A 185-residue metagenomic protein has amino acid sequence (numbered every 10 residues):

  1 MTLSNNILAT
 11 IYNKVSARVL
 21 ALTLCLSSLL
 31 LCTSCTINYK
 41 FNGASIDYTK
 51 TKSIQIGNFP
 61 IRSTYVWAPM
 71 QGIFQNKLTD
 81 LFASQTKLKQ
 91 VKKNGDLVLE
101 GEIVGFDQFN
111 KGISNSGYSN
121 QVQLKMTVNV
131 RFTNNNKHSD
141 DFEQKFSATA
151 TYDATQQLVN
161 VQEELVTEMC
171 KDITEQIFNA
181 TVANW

Functional and structural regions predicted by a protein language model:
L3-L22: Bacterial N-terminal signal peptides that target proteins for export
A21-C32: Bacterial N-terminal signal peptides
T33-N76, D80, N179-W185: A structural "domain/chain start" motif
K40-S45, T86-K92: Short aromatic-glycine motifs in intrinsically disordered, low-complexity regions
Y48, M70, K93, S116-L124 (+1 more regions): A generic structural micro-feature
P60-W67, Q156-E164: Second-shell loop/turn segments in exported
S84-K89, D96-D141, T149-N160, K171: Surface-exposed short loop/turn segments
Q162-W185: Compositionally biased, intrinsically disordered linkers/stalks adjacent to structured regions
